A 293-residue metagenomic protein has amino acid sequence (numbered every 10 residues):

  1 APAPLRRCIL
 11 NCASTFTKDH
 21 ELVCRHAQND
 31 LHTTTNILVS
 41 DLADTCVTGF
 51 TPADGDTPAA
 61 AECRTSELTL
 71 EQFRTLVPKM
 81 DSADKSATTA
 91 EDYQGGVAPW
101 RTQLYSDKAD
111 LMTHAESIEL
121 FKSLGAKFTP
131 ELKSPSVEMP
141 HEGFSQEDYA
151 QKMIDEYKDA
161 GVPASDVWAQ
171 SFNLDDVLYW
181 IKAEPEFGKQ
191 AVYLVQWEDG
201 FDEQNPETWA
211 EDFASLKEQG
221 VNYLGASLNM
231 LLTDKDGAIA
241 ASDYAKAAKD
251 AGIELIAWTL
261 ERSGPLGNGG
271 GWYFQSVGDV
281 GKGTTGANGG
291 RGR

Functional and structural regions predicted by a protein language model:
A1-R293: Phosphate-group recognition and catalysis centered on beta-loop-alpha active-site segments
